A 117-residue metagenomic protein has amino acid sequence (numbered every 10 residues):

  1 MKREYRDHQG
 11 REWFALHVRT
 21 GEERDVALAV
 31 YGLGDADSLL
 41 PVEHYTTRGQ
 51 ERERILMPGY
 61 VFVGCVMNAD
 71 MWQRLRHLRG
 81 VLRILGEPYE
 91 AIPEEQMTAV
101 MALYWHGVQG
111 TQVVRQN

Functional and structural regions predicted by a protein language model:
M1-N117: Acidic-enriched and Gly/Ser
